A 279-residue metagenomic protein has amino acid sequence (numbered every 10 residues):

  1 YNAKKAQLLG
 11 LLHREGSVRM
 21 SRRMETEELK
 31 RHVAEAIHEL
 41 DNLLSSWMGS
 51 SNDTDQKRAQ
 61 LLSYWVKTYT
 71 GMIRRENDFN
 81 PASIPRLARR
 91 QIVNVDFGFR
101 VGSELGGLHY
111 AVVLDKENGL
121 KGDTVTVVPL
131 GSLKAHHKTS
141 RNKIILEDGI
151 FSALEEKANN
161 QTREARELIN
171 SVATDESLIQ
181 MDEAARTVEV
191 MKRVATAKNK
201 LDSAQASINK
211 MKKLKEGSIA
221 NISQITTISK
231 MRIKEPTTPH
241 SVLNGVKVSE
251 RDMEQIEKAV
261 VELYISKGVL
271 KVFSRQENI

Functional and structural regions predicted by a protein language model:
K4-K67, E76-N77, P85-A88, T139-I279: C-terminal terminal-subdomain/extension
R86-F99: Short coil-to-beta transition motif at edge beta-strands of beta-rich domains
G98-E104, N118: Short, charged beta-turn/beta-strand-edge "cap" motif at the junction between a beta-strand and an adjacent loop
G107-E117: Short beta-strand-centered aromatic/proline hotspots
H109, G122-V127: Short aromatic-glycine-enriched beta-strand elements
K116-G122, L133-K134: Short, conserved beta-turn/loop elements at beta-strand boundaries and strand-helix junctions
V125-N142: Short solvent-exposed strand/turn elements
